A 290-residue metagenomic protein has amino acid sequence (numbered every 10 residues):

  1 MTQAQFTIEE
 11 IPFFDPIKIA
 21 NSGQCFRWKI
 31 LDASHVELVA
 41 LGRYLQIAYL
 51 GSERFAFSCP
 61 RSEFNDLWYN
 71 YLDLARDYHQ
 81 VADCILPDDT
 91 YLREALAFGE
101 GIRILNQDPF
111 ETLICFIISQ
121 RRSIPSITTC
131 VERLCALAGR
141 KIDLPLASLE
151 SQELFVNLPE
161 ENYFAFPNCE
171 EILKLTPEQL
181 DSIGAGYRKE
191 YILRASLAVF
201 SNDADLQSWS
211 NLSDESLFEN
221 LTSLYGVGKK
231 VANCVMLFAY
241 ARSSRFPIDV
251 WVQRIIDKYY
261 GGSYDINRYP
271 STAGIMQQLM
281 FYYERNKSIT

Functional and structural regions predicted by a protein language model:
M1-T290: HhH-family (HhH-GPD) DNA N-glycosylase catalytic core used in base-excision repair
